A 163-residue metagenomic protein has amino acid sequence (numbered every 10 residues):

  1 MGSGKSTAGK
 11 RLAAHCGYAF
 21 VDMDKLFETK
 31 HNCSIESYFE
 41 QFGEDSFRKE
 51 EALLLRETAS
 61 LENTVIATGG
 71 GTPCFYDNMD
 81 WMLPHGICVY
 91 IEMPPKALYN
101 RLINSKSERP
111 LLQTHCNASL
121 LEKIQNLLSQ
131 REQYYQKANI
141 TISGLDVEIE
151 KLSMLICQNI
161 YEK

Functional and structural regions predicted by a protein language model:
S3: ATP-binding Walker
S6: Walker A/P-loop
A14-K25: Post-Walker A helix-loop "phosphate-sensing" segment adjacent to the P-loop in P-loop NTPases
H15, S129-K163: NTP-dependent small-molecule kinase module
M23-L83, E108: ATP-dependent small-molecule kinase phosphotransfer cores that center on conserved nucleotide phosphate-binding segments
G70-T72, P94-K96, V147: Short glycine-rich anion-binding loops that position phosphate/pyrophosphate groups of nucleotides and phosphorylated
H85-Q130: A glycine- and Lys/Arg-enriched "phosphate-lid" helix/loop adjacent to the NTP-binding pocket of small-molecule kinases
